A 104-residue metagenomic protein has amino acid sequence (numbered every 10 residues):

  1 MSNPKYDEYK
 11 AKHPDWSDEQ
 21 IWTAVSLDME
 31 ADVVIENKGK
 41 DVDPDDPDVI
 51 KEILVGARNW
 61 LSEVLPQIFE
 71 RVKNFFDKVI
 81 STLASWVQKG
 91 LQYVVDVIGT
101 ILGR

Functional and structural regions predicted by a protein language model:
M1-V49: Terminal export/targeting leaders at protein ends
K38-R104: Membrane- and interface-active hydrophobic/amphipathic segments that mediate membrane binding, fusion, translocation
